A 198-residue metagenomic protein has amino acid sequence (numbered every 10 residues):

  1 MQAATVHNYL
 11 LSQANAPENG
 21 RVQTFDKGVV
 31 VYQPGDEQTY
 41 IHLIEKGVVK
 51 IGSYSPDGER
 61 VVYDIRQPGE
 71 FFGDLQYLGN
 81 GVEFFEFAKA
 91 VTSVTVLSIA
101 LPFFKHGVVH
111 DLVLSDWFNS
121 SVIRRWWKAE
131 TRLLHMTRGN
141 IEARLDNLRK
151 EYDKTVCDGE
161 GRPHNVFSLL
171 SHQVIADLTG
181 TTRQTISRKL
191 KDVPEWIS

Functional and structural regions predicted by a protein language model:
M1-V30, F72, Q76-G79: Cyclic nucleotide-binding regulatory module and flanking cytosolic helices
G20, Q38-T39, V166: Short loop/turn microsegments at loop-to-beta-strand junctions
V29-T92: Cyclic nucleotide-binding regulatory domains
Q33-G35, T137, F167: A short beta-turn/loop motif at secondary-structure boundaries
L97: Conserved active-site beta-strand element of glycosyltransferases/polysaccharide synthases
F103-R144: A small-molecule sensor/coupling module
L148, Y152-S198: Phosphate-/nucleic-acid-contacting segments
